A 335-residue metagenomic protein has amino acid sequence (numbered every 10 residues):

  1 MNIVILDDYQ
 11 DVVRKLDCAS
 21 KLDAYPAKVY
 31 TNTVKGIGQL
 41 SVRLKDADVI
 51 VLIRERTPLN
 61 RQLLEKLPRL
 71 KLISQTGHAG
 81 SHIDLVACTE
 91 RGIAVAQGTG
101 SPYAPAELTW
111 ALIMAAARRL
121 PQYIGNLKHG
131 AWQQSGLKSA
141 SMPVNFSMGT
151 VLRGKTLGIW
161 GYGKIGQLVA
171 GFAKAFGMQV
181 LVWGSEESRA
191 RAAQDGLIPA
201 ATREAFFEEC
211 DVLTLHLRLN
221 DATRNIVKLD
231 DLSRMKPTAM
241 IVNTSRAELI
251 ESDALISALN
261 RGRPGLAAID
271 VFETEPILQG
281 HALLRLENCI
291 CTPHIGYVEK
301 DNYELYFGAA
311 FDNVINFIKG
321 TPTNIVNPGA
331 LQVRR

Functional and structural regions predicted by a protein language model:
M1-S101, E208, K228: An N-terminal-biased, well-structured beta-alpha scaffold segment characteristic of Rossmann-like dinucleotide-binding
D8, Y162-G163: Glycine-rich Rossmann-fold phosphate-binding loop(s) that bind the pyrophosphate of adenine dinucleotide cofactors
Y25, I93, L197-I198, G265 (+1 more regions): Short, conserved active-site loop motifs that form the nucleotide-linked donor/cofactor pocket
K45-D48, P58-L63, S185-A282: Rossmann-like adenosine-cofactor binding region
L70, R153-T156, L229, T238: Phosphate-coordination loops involved in phosphoryl transfer and adenosine-cofactor binding
R91, G98-T156, G171, T321 (+1 more regions): Phosphate-binding beta-alpha-beta segment of Rossmann-like dinucleotide-binding domains, i.e., the NAD(P)
A131, T238-R335: Rossmann-like dinucleotide-binding domain for NAD(H)/NADP(H)
G166-Q167: N-terminal Rossmann-fold NAD(P) dinucleotide-binding loop
